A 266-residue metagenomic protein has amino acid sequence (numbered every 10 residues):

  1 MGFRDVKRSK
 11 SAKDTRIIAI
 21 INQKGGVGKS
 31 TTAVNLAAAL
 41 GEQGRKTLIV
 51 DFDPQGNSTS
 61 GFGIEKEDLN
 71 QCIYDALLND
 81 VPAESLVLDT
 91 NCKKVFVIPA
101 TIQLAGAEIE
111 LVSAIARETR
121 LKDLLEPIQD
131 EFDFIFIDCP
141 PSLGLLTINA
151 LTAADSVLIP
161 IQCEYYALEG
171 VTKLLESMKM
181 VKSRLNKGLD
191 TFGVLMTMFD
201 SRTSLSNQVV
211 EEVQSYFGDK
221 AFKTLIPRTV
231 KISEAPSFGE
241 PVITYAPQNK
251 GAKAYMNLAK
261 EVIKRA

Functional and structural regions predicted by a protein language model:
M1-A266: P-loop NTP-binding core
